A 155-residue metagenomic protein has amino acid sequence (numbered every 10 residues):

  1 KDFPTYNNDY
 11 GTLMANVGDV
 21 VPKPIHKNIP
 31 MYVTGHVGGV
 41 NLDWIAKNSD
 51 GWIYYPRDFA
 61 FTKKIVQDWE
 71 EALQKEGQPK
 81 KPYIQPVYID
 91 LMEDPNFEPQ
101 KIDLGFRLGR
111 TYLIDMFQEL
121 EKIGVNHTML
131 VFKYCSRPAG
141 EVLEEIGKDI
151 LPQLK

Functional and structural regions predicted by a protein language model:
K1-K155: Active-site-adjacent structural elements that line small-molecule/cofactor binding pockets in enzymes
